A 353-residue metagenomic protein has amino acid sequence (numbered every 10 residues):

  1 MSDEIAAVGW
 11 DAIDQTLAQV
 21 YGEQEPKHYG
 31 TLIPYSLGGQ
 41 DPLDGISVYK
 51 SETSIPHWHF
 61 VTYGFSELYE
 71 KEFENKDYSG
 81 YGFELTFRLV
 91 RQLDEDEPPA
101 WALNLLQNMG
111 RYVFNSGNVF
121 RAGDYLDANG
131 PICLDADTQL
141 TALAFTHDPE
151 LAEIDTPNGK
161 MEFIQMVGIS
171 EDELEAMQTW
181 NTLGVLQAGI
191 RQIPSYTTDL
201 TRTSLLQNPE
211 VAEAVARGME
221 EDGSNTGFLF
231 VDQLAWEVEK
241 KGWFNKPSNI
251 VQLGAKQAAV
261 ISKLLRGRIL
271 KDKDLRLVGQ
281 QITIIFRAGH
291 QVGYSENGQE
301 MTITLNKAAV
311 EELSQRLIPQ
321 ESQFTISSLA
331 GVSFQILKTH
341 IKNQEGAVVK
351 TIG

Functional and structural regions predicted by a protein language model:
M1-Y21, D96-N104: Charged, compositionally biased non-catalytic regions
D11, A18-Q19, E23-L89, R121-D274: Aromatic/basic-lined ligand-recognition segments that form π-stacking hydrophobic pockets flanked by Lys/Arg to engage
K71-E95, V332-G353: Short acidic, glycine/tyrosine-flanked loop/strand segments centered on an H-E-D-like triad
F87-A122: Compact, glycine/acidic-enriched structural inserts
R91-L93, D172, H290: Residues that cap or initiate secondary-structure elements
V231-G353: Long C-terminal appendages of very large multidomain proteins
